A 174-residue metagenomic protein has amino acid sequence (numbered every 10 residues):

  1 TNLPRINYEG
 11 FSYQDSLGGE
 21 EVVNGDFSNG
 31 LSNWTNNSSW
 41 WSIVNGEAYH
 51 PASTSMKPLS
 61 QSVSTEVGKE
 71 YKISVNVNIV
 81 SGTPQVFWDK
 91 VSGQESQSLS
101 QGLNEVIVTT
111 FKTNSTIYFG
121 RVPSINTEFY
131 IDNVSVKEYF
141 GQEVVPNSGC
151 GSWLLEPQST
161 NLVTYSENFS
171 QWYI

Functional and structural regions predicted by a protein language model:
T1-I174: Extracellular and organelle-lumenal recognition/adhesion modules and their flexible linkers in secreted
